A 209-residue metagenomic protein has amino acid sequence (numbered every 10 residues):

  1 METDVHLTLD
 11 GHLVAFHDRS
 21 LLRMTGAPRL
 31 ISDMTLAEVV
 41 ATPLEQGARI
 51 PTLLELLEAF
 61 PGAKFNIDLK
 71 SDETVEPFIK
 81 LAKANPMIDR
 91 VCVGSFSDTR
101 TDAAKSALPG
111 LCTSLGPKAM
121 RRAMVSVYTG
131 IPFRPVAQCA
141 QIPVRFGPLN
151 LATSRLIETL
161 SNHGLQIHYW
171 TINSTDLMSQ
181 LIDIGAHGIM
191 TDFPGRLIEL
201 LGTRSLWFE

Functional and structural regions predicted by a protein language model:
M1-L7, P135, A140: Catalytic domains of carbohydrate-active enzymes, especially glycoside hydrolases
E2-S20, L30: GT-A fold catalytic core of metal-dependent nucleotide-sugar glycosyltransferases, centered on the diacidic
H6-L7, T74, R100, L177 (+1 more regions): Alpha-helix capping/helix-boundary segments
G11, F78, A104, L181 (+1 more regions): Hydrophobic packing residues within well-ordered alpha-helices of enzyme cores
H17-G116, F133-H163: Metal-dependent phosphodiesterase/phospholipase catalytic core, i.e., the His/Asp/Glu-rich active-site region
E45-I50, M124-E209: C-terminal active-site rim and adjoining tail of enzyme catalytic domains
D89-G94, G110-M120, G188-D192, S205-E209: Short hydrophobic/aromatic-enriched beta-strand-loop microsegments
S95, P117-A119, Y169-T175: Glycine-rich beta-to-alpha transition loops that act as phosphate-gripper elements at the mouths of alpha/beta enzyme
